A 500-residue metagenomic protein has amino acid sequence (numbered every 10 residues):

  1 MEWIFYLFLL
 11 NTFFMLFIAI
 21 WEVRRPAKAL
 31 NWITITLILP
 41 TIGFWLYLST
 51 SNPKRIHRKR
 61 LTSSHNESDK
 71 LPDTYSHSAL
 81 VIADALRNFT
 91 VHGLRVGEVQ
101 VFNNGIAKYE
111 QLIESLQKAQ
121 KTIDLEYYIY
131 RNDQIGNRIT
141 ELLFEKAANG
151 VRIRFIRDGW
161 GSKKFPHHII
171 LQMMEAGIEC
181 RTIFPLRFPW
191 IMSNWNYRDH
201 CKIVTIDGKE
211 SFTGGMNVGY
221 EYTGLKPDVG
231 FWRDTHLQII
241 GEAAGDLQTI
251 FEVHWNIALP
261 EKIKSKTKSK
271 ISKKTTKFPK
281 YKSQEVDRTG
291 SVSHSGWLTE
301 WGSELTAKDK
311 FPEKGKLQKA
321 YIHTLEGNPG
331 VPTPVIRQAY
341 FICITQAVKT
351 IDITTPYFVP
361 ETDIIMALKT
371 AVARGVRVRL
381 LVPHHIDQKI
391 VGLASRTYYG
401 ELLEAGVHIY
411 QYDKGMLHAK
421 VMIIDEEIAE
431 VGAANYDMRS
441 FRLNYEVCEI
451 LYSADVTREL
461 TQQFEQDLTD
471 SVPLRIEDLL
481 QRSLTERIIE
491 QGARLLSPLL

Functional and structural regions predicted by a protein language model:
M1-Q338, I342, Q346, I386 (+4 more regions): N-terminal localization/anchoring segments of enzymes in phospholipid and broader phosphate metabolism
R337, I344, I365, V378 (+1 more regions): A general structural signal for well-ordered alpha-helical packing
V348-T350, P356: ABC-type nucleotide-binding domain
Y357-V378, P383, Q388: Helical hairpin unit composed of two closely spaced alpha helices linked by a short loop
A367-A371, T397, E465-Q466: Short, solvent-exposed amphipathic alpha-helical segments in soluble enzyme and RNA/protein-processing domains
V376, H384-Y436: C-terminal structural cap/anchor segments
